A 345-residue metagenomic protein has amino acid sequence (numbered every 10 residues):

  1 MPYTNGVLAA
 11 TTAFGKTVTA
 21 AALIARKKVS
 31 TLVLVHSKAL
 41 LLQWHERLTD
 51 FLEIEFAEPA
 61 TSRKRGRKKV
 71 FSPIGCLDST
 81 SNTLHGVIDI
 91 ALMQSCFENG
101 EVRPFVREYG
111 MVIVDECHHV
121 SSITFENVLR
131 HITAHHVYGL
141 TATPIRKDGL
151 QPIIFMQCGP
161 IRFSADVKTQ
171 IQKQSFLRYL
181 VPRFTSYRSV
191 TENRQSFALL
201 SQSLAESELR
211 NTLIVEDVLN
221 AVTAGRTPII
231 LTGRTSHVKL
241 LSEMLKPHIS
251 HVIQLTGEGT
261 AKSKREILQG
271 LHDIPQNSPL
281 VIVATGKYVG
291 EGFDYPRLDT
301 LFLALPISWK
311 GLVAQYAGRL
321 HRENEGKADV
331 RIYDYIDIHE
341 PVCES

Functional and structural regions predicted by a protein language model:
M1-A9: Conserved pre-motif I regulatory segment
F14-D50, G233-V238: Conserved Walker A/P-loop ATP-binding site and its immediately adjacent core in helicase/helicase-like ATPase domains
I24, E192-G233, K239-M244: Conserved interdomain hinge at the start of the Helicase C-terminal
A39-T80, H248-I249: Conserved helix-turn-beta segment of the N-terminal RecA-like "Helicase ATP-binding" lobe in SF1/SF2 helicases
L42, F71-H85, E101, I229 (+2 more regions): Conserved helicase ATPase core of P-loop NTP-dependent helicases/translocases
D78-M111, S122-N127, Y288: Conserved helix/coil segment N-terminal to the catalytic DExD/H
G110-M111, H118-V181: Post-DEXD/H (motif II) to motif III coupling segment of the RecA-like Helicase ATP-binding lobe
G257-S345: Conserved RecA-like P-loop NTPase helicase motor core
